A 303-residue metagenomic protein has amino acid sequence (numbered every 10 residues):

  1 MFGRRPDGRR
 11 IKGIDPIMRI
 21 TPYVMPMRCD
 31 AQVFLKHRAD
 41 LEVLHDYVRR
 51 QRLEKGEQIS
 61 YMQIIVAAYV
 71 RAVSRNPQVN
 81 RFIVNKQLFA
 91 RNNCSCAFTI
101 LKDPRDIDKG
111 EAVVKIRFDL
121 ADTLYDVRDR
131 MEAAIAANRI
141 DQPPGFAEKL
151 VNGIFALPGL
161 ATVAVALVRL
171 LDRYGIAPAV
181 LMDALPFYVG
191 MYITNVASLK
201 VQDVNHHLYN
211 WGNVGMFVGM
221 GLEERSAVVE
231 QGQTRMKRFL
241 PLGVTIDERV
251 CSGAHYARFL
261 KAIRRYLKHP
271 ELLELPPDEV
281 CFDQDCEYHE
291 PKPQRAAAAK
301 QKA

Functional and structural regions predicted by a protein language model:
M1-A303: C-terminal catalytic/motor cores of large multi-domain enzyme assemblies
